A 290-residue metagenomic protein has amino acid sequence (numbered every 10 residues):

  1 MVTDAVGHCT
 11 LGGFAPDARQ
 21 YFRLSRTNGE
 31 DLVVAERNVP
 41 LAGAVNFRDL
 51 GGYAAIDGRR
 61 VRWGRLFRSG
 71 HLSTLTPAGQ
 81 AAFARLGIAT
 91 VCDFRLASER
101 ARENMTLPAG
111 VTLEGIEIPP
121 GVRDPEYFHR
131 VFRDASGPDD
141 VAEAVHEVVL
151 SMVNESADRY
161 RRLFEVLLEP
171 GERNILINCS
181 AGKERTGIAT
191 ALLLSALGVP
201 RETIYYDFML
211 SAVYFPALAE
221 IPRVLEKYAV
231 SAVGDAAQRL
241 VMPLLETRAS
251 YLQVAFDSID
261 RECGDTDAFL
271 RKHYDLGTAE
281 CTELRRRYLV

Functional and structural regions predicted by a protein language model:
M1-L176, A189-V290: Cys-dependent protein tyrosine phosphatase-like superfamily
A181, R185-T186: Ser/Thr-glycine-rich phosphate-binding loops at phosphate-binding pockets of nucleotides, nucleotide cofactors
